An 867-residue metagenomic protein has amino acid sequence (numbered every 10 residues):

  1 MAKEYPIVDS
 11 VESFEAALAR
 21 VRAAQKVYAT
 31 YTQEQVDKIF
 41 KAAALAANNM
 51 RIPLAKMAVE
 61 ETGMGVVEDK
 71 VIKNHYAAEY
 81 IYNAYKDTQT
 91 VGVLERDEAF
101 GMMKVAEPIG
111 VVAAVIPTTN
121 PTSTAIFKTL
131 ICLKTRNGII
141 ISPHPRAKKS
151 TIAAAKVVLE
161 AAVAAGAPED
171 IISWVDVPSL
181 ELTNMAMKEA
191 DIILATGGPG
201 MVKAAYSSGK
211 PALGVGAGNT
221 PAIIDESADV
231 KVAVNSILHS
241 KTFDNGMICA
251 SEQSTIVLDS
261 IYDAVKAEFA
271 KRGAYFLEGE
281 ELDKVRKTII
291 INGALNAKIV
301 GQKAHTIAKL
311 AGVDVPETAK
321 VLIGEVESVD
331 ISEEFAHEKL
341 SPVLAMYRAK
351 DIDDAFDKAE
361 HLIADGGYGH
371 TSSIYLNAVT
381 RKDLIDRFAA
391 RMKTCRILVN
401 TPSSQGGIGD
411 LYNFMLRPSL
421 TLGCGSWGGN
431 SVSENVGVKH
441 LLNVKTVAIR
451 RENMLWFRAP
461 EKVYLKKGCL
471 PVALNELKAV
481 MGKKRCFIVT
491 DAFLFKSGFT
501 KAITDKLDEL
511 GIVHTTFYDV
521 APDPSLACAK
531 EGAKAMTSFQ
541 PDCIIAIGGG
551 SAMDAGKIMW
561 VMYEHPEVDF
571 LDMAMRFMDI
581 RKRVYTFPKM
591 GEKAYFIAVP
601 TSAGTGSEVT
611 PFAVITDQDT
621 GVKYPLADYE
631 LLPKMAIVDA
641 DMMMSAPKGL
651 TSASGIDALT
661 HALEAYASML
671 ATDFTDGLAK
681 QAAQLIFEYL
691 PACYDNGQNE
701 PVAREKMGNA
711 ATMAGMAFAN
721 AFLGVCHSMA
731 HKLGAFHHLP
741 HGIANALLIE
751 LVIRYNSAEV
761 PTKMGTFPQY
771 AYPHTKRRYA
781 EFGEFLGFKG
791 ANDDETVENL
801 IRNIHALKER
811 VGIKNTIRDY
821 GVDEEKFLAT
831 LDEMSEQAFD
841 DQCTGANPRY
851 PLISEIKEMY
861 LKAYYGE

Functional and structural regions predicted by a protein language model:
A2-M103, I131, K271: N-terminal Rossmann-like NAD(P)+-binding subdomain of aldehyde/semialdehyde dehydrogenases
K3, A29, V313-D314, T318-N453: Conserved C-terminal structural/oligomerization subdomain of aldehyde/semialdehyde dehydrogenase
V8-S10, V202-D330: ALDH superfamily catalytic-core signature
V93-V232: Rossmann-like NAD(P) dinucleotide-binding subdomain of oxidoreductase/dehydrogenase enzymes
A154, A527-D641: Glycine/threonine-rich beta-strand-loop-alpha-helix active-site module that forms ligand/phosphate-binding
D263, K271, V609-A721: Carboxylate- and glycine-rich phosphate/diphosphate-binding segment that chelates Mg2+/Mn2+
M454-C543, I817-R818: ATP/NTP phosphate-donor binding region
F736, I743-K826, G866: Gly/Pro-rich interdomain helix-loop hinge
